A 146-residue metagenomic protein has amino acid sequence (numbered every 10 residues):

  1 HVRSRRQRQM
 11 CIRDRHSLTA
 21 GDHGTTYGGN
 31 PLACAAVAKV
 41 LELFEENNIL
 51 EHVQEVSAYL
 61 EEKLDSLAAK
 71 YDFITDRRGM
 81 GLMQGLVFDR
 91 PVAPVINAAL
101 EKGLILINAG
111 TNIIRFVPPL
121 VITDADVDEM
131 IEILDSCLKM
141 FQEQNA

Functional and structural regions predicted by a protein language model:
H1-I12: Single conserved hydrophobic/aromatic residue that forms the stacking wall/gate of nucleotide- or nucleobase-binding
Q9, R15, C34-E42, Q54 (+5 more regions): Predominant activation on well-ordered alpha-helical scaffold segments within soluble catalytic domains
R13, S17, L32-H52, D65-L67 (+2 more regions): Amphipathic alpha-helix from the class-I
T19-G29: A short glycine-threonine-serine/GTX helix/turn-capping micro-motif
E45-K102: Conserved PLP-dependent catalytic core of the aminotransferase class-I/II
E45-N47, E55, P119-A146: PLP-dependent enzyme catalytic core of the Aspartate aminotransferase-like
L86-V87, I105-I131: Conserved PLP-binding active-site segment of the aspartate aminotransferase-like
